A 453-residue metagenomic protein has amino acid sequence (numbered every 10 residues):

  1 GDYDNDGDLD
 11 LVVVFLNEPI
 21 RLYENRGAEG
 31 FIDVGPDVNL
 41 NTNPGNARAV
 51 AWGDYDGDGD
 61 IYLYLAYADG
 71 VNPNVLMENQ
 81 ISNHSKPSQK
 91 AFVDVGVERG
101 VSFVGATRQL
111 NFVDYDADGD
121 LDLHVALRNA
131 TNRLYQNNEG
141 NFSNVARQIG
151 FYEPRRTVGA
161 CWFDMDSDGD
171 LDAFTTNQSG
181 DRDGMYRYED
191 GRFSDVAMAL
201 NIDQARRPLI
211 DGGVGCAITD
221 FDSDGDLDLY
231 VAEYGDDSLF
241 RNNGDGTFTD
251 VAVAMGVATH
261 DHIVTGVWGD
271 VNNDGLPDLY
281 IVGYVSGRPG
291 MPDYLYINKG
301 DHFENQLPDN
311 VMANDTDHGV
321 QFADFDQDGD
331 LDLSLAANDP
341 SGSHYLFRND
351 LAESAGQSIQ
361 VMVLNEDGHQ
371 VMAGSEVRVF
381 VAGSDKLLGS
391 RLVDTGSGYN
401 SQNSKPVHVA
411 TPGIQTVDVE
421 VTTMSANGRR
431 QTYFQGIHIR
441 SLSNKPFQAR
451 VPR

Functional and structural regions predicted by a protein language model:
G1, V14, G53, A66 (+12 more regions): Surface-exposed loop and edge beta-strand positions of immunoglobulin-like domains
G1-D8, R26-G27, G53-D60, Q80-I81 (+10 more regions): Calcium-coordinating acidic loop motifs
L11-F15, I61-Y67, L123-L127, A173-N177 (+3 more regions): Hydrophobic beta-strand segments that make up the repeating blades of beta-propeller and related beta-repeat
L16, V38-A51, R99-N111, I149-C161 (+8 more regions): Repeat-based blade/solenoid architectures
E18-V34, N72-V95, T131-V145, D181-V196 (+3 more regions): Beta-propeller blade repeat segments, especially FG-GAP/WD-type strand-to-loop junctions in 6- to 7-bladed propeller
L65-A68, P73-L76, K90-Y135, E139-Y186 (+3 more regions): Solenoidal tandem-repeat scaffolds enriched in leucines and small polar residues
L209, T219, L227-A232, D236-R241 (+2 more regions): Long, contiguous interaction/targeting segments characteristic of exported/extracellular or secretory-pathway proteins
S286, H302-F303, L307-Q321, F325-R453: Gly/Ser/Thr/Pro-enriched helix-cap/hinge segments flanking short amphipathic alpha-helices
